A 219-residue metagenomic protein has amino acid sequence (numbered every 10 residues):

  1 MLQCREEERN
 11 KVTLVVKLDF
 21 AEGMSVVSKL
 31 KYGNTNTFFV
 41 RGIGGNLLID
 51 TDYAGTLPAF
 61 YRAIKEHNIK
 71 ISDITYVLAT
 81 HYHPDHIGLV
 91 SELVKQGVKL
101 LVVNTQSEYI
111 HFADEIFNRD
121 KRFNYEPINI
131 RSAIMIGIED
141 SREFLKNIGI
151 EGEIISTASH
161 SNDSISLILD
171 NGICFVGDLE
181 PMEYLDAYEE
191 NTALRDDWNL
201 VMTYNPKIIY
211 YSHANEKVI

Functional and structural regions predicted by a protein language model:
M1-E8: Bacterial Sec-dependent signal peptides at the C-terminal "C-region" and cleavage site
L14-H67, S166-E180: Conserved beta-strand hairpin/beta-sheet module of binuclear metal-dependent hydrolase folds, prominently
T35, G55, P84-D85, E108 (+1 more regions): Short alpha-helical
L47-I49, L78, L100, I173-F175 (+1 more regions): Residue-level marker for buried hydrophobic side chains located in beta-strands that build the well-ordered beta-sheet
A54-G55, E151-I219: Metallo-beta-lactamase
L57-V103, N205-I208: Active-site metal-binding motif and surrounding structural segment of the metallo-beta-lactamase
Q106-I155, D196-P206: Metallo-beta-lactamase
